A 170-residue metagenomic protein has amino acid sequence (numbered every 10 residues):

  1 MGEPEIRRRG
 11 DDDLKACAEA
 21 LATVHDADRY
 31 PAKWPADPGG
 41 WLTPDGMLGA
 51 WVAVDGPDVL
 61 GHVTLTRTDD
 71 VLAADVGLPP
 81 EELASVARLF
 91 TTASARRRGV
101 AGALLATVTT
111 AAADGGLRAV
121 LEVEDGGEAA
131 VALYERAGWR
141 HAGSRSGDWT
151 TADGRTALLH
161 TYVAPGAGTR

Functional and structural regions predicted by a protein language model:
M1-D12, H160, P165-R170: Conserved N-terminal entry element of GNAT/NAT acetyltransferase domains
D11-K15, E19-A93, G102-T107, A111 (+1 more regions): Acetyl-CoA-dependent GNAT
T92-S94, R98, D125-G126: Active-site acidic-Proline motif in GNAT/NAT acetyltransferases
G102, G126-S144, A152: Conserved active-site alpha-helix within GNAT-family acetyltransferase domains
A112-V123: Conserved GNAT acetyl-CoA-binding A-motif
R140, G147, T151-R170: Terminal substrate-recognition subdomain of acyl/acetyltransferases
